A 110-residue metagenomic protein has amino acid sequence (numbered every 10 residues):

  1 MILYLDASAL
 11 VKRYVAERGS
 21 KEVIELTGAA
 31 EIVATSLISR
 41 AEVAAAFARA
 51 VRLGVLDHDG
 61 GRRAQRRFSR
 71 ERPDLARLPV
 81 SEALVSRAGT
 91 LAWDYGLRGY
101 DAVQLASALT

Functional and structural regions predicted by a protein language model:
M1-S39, A50-R63: Short, well-structured N-terminal submotif of metal-dependent ribonuclease cores
A9, V15, A45, Q104-S107: Hydrophobic side chains within alpha-helical segments
V33, R67-E71, T110: A short structural micro-motif
T35-A41, Y100-V103: Aromatic- and histidine-enriched alpha-helix N-cap/loop-to-helix transition segments that scaffold the rims
A44-A76, A83-G89: Active-site-proximal, substrate-binding regions of enzyme catalytic domains and RNA-binding/basic surfaces
P73-T110: Active-site neighborhoods of divalent-metal-dependent phosphate/nucleic-acid chemistry enzymes
